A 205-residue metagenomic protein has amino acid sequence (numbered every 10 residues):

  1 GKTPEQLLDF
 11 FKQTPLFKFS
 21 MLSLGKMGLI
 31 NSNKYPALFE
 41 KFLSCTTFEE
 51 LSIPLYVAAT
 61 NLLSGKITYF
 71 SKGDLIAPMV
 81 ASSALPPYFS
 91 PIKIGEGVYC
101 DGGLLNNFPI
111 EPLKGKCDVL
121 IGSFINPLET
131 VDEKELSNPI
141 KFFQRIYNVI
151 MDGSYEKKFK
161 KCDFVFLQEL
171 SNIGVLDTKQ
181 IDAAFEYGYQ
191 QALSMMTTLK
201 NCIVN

Functional and structural regions predicted by a protein language model:
G1-N205: Patatin-like phospholipase
